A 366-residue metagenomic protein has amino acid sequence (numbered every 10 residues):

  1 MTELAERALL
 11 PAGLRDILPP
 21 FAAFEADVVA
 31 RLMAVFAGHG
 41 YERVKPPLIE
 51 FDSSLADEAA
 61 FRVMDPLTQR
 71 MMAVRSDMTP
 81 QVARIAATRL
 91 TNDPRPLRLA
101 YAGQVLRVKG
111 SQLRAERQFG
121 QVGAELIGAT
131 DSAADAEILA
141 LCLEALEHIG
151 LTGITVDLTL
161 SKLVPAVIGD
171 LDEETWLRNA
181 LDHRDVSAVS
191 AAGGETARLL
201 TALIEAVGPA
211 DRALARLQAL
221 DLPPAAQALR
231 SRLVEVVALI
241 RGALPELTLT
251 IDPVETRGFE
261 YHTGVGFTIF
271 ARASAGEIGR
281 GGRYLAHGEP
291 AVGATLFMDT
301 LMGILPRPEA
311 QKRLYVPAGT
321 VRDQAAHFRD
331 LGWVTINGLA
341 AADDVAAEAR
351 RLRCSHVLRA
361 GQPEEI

Functional and structural regions predicted by a protein language model:
M1-P80, A136: TRNA-binding/sensing appendages of the translation machinery
T2, F21, D27-G38, F51 (+3 more regions): Positively charged, Gly/Ser-enriched RNA/tRNA-binding surfaces
R43-P46, A100-Y101, T155-T159, T250-D252: A structural signal for short, well-ordered beta-strand segments and their strand-loop junctions that often border
P46-A60, T159-G169, E255-G264, D343: Beta-rich nucleic-acid/ligand-interaction surfaces
F61-L67, L171-T196: Acidic, His- and aromatic-enriched active-site or binding-groove loops in soluble protein domains that engage sugars
V74, T159, L296: A conserved hydrophobic position in a structured secondary element of the catalytic/binding core that shapes
I149-V167, L171-T175: Extended alpha-helical scaffolds
L160, R184-D185, P209: Short, solvent-exposed helix-helix connector turns and helix-capping sites enriched in acidic/polar residues
